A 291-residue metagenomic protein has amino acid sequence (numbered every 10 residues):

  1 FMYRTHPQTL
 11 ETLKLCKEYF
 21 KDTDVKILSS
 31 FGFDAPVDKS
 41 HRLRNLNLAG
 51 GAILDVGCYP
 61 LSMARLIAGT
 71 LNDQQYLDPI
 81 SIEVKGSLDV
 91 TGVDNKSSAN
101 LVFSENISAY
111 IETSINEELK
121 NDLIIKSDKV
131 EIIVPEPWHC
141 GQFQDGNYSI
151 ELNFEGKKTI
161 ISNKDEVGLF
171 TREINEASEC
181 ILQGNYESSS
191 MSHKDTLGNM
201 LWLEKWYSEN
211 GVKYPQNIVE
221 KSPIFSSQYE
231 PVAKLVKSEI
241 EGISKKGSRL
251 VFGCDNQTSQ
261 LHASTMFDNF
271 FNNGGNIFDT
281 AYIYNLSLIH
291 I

Functional and structural regions predicted by a protein language model:
M2-H6, S87-V90, N256-T258, Y282-N285: Short histidine/acidic/glycine/proline-rich micro-motifs that form metal- and phosphate-coordinating active-site loops
Y3-D78: Predominantly a Rossmann-like dinucleotide-binding segment in NAD(P)-dependent oxidoreductases
P7, E11-L15, K26, S62-M63 (+5 more regions): Alpha-helical elements of Rossmann-like donor-binding domains used by nucleotide-donor carbohydrate transfer enzymes
S62-Q142, N175-G184, E204-K205, E220: Contiguous beta-strand/loop segments that form the cofactor/metal-binding neighborhood of enzyme cores
S104, E179-V236: C-terminal helix-rich "cap/oligomerization" subdomain common to oxidoreductases
K126-K194, E209, Y214-Q216: C-terminal glycine/acidic-rich active-site capping loop/insertion
E220-L288: N-terminal binding-site loop/beta-alpha segment at the start of enzyme catalytic domains that lines or forms
I291: Calmodulin-binding IQ motif helices
